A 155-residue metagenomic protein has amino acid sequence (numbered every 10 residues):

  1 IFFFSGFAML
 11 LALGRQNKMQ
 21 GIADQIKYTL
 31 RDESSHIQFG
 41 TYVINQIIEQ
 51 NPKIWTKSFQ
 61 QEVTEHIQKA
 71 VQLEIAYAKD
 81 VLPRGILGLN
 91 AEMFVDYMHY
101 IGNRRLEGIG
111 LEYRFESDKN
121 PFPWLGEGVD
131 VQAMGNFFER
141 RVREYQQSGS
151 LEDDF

Functional and structural regions predicted by a protein language model:
I1, G14-Q20, K69, L73: Acidic/His metal-coordination segments adjacent to aromatic residues that form catalytic metal sites in metalloenzymes
I1-L13, Q38-F39: Alpha-helical bundle segments that constitute or directly flank the non-heme di-iron/ferroxidase center
A8-Y28, V43-E62, A78-L89: Inter-helical turn/loop segments and adjacent helix faces that build the functional surface of alpha-helical bundle
K27, S34-I37: A conserved active-site cap/scaffold subdomain adjacent to cofactor or substrate pockets
L30-E33, I67: Short amphipathic alpha-helical coiled-coil/interface segments
P52-F155: Extended, helix-rich structural scaffolds rather than catalytic motifs
